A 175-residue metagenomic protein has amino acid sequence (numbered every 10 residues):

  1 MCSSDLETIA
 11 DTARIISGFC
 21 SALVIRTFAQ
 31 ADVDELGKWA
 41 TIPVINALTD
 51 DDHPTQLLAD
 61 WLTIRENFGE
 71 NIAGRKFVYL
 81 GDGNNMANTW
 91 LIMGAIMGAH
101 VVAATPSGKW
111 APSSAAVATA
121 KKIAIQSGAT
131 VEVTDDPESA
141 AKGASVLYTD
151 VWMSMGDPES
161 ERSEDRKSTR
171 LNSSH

Functional and structural regions predicted by a protein language model:
M1-S3, L171-H175: Short, small-residue-biased leader/transition segments that mark boundaries at the very start of proteins
S4, F68-T149, D157: Glycine-rich phosphate/diphosphate-binding loop of Rossmann-like nucleotide-binding domains
S4-R65: Phosphate/diphosphate ligand-binding glycine-rich loop within oxidoreductases
E7-D11, E164, S168-R170: Charged helix-capping and loop-helix junction motifs
R26, T149-D150: Short, well-ordered coil/turn residues at beta-beta hairpins and beta-strand->alpha-helix junctions within
A29, M153, H175: Flexible, active-site-proximal loop/turn residues at the rims of small-molecule/cofactor binding pockets and catalytic
E35-K38, W90-I92, E159-E161: Short amphipathic alpha-helical segments
V151-S168: Glycine/threonine-rich flexible loop motifs
